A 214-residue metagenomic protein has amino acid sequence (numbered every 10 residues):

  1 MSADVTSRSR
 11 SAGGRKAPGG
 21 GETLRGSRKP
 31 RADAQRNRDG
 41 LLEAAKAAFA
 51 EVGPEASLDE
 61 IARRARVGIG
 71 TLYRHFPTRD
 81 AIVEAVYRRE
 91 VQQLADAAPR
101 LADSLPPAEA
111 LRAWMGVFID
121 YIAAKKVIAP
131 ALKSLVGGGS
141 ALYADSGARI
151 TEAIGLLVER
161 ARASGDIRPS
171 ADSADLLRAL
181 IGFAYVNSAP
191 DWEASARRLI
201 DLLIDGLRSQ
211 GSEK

Functional and structural regions predicted by a protein language model:
M1-R64, A81-E84: Basic, helix-initiating cap at the start of DNA-binding domains
E43, A108-A123, E152, R197-D205: Amphipathic alpha-helical segments that line or abut small-molecule/effector binding pockets and mediate allosteric
F49, S57-L58, I69, R79 (+3 more regions): Amphipathic alpha-helical segments enriched in hydrophobic/aromatic and basic residues that form the DNA-contacting
R66-F76: Short hydrophobic/aromatic patch on the recognition helix
A85, D96-A124, G139-L142: Hydrophobic alpha-helical connector segments
Q92, G138-A174, R178-I181, S188-P190 (+1 more regions): Amphipathic alpha-helical packing segments from all-alpha helical-bundle domains
P130-S140: Short linear capping/connector segments at secondary-structure termini
V186, P190, R197-E213: Conserved NTP phosphate-binding and transfer environment spanning the P-loop NTPase/kinase superfamily
